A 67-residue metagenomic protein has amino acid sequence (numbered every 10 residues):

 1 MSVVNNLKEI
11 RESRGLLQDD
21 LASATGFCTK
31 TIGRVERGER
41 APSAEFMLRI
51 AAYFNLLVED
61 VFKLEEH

Functional and structural regions predicted by a protein language model:
M1-S13: A short, Lys/Arg-rich alpha-helix, primarily the initiator
E12, G26, R37-E39, E66: Residue-level detection of the helix-turn-helix DNA-binding "recognition helix"
E12, S23, A52: Alpha-helical residues within the helix-turn-helix
G15, A52, D60-H67: Short, charged recognition helix plus adjacent turn of helix-turn-helix-like nucleic-acid-binding domains
L16-R34: Short alpha-helical DNA-recognition segment
G26, E45-D60: DNA major-groove recognition helix of helix-turn-helix/homeodomain DNA-binding modules
T31, A41, D60: Residues in the helix-turn-helix
